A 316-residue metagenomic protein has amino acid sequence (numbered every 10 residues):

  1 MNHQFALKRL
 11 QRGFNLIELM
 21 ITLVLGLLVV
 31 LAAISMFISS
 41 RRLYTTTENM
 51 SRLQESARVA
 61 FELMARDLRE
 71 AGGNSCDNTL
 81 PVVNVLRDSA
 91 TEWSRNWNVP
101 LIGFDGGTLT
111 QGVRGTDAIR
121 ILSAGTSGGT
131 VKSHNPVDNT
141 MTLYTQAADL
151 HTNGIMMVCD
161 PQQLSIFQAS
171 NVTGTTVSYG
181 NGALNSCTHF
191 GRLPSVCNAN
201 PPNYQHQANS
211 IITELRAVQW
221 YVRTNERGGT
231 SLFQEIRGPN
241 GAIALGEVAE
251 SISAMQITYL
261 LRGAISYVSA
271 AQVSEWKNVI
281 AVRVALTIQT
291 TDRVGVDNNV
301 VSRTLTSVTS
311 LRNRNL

Functional and structural regions predicted by a protein language model:
N2-F5, L10-A71, L316: Aliphatic-rich helix starts adjacent to a transmembrane/signal segment
Q11, E48, R52, S56-V59 (+5 more regions): Short linear sequence signals and composition-biased patches located at protein termini or domain-edge surfaces
F14-N15, L23, V30, F37 (+4 more regions): Intrinsically disordered, low-complexity segments enriched in polar/charged residues with Gly/Pro, especially when
N15, M20-L25, A33, R41 (+5 more regions): Functionally constrained cores in energy, signaling, and assembly domains
E92-G191: Autoprocessing Asn-cyclization modules and mimics
